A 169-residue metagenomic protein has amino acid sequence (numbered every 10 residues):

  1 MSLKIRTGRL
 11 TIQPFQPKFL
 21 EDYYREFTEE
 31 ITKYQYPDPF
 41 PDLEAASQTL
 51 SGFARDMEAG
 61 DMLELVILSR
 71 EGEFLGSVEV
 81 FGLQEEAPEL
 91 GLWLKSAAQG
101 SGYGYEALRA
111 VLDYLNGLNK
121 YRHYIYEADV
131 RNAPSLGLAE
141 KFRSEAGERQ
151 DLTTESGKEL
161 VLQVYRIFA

Functional and structural regions predicted by a protein language model:
M1-K33, E64-A169: Acyl-donor (CoA/ACP) binding surface of acyl/acetyltransferases
I31-G52, L63-L65: Conserved GNAT-fold acetyl-CoA-binding loop/helix
G52-F53, E79: Short secondary-structure capping micro-motifs at structural edges
A54-R55, D151: Short beta-turn/strand-loop junction motif enriched in small, turn-promoting residues
D56-G60: Soluble sensory domains of the PAS superfamily and closely related sensory modules
